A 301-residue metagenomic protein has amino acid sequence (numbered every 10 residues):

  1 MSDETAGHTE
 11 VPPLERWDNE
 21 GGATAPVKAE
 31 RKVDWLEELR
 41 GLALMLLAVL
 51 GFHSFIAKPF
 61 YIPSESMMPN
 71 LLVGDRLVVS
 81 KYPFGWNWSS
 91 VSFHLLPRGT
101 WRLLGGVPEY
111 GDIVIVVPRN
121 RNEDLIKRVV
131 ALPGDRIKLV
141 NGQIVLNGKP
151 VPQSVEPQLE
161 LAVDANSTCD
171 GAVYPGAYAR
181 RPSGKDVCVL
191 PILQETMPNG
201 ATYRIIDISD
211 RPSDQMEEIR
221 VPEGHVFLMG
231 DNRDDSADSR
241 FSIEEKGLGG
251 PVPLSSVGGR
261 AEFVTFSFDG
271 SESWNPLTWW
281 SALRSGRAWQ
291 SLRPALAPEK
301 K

Functional and structural regions predicted by a protein language model:
S2-T9, K28-W35, F60-Y61, S66-K301: Soluble "head" domains of membrane/secretory-pathway proteins
T9-V27: Short acidic, low-complexity intrinsically disordered linear motifs used for protein-protein interactions
L14-R16, V33-L36, V49, L71: Residue-level recognition of hydrophobic positions within alpha-helical transmembrane segments
E37-F55: Hydrophobic membrane-insertion alpha-helices, especially the h-region of bacterial N-terminal signal peptides
